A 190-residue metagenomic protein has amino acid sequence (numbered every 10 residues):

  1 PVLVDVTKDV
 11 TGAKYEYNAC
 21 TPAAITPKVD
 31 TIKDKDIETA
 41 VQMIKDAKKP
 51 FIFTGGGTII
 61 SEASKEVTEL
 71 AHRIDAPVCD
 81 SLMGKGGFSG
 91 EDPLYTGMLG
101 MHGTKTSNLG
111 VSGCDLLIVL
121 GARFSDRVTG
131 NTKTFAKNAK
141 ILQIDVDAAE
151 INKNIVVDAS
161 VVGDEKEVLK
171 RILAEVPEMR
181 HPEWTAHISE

Functional and structural regions predicted by a protein language model:
P1-D46, P182-T185: Conformationally flexible catalytic loops at phosphate/diphosphate-handling active centers
L3-D5, D75-L82, L142-D145: Short internal beta-strands
L3-T7, F53, V119-G121, D145: Short beta-strand segments
V6-G12, G56-T58, A148: Glycine-rich beta-alpha junction loops
A13-A19, E62-E66, S89-L94, V128-T132 (+2 more regions): Short acidic, glycine/serine/threonine-rich loops at helix termini
A19, Q42, A47, N138-E190: Phosphate/pyrophosphate-binding active-site segments
I32, V41-L117: Anionic-ligand anchoring segments at beta-strand to alpha-helix junctions in alpha/beta enzyme folds, i.e., glycine
G100-I151: Phosphate/diphosphate-binding loops
